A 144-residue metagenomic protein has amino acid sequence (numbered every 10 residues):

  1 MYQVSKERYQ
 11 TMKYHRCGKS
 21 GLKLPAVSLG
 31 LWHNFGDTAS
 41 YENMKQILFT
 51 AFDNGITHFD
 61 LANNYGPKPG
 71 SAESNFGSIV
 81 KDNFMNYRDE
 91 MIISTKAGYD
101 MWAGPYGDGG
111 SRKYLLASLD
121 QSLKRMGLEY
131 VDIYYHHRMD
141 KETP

Functional and structural regions predicted by a protein language model:
M1-M91: N-terminal binding-site loop/beta-alpha segment at the start of enzyme catalytic domains that lines or forms
H15-R16, R88, K96, R112 (+2 more regions): Basic side chains
L29, L61, T95, I133-H136: Conserved beta-strand positions
H33-F35, Y65, Y99-M101, H137-D140: Feature marks short, surface-exposed loop/turn motifs that line or immediately flank catalytic pockets and channel
F52-N54, K96-M101, S118-L119: A short, hydrophobic secondary-structure junction motif
N75-I79, I92, K96, Y114-Q121: Generic beta-strand or strand-like secondary-structure segments
N83-G110: Structural motif corresponding to the early beta-alpha repeats
W102-P144: Glycine/proline-rich, positively charged, aromatic-decorated active-site loop/lid region on the catalytic face
